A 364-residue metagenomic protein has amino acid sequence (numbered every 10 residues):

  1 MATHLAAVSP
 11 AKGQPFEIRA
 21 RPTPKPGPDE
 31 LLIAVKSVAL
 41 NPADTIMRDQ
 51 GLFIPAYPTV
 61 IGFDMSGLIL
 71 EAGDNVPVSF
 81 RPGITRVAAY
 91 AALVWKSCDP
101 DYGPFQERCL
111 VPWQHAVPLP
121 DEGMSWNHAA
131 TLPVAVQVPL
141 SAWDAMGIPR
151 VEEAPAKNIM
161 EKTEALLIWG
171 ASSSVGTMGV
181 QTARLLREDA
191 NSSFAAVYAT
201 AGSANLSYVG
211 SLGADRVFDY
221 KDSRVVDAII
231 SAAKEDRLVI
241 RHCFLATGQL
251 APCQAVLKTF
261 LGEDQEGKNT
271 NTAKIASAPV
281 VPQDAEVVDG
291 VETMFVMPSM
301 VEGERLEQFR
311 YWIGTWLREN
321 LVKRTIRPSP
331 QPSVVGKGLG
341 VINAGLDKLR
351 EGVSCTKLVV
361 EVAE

Functional and structural regions predicted by a protein language model:
M1-D29, I33, R48, P77-F80 (+5 more regions): Eukaryotic N-terminal targeting leaders
A2, P22-A39, D49-K96, Y102-G103: Glycine-rich beta-strand-centered segment in the early N-terminal region that forms part of a ligand/cofactor-binding
V87, L166-I168, I240-F244: Conserved hydrophobic beta-strands of the Rossmann-like cofactor-binding core in SDR/related NAD(P)H-dependent
Y90-L166, G170, L321, T325: NAD(P)H dinucleotide-binding glycine-rich loop of Rossmann-like/cofactor-binding domains, especially the beta1-alpha1
P112, L212-G213, D289: Short, structured coil segments at secondary-structure junctions
L132-S223: Mid-domain Rossmann-like dinucleotide-binding core that forms the NAD(H)/NADP(H) cofactor-binding site
M160, R187-S192, R216-G303: Glycine-rich cofactor phosphate-binding loops and adjacent beta1-alpha1 units of small-molecule cofactor enzyme domains
G262, E304-E364: C-terminal hydrophobic helical "lid"/dimerization subdomain of Rossmann-like NAD(P)H-dependent oxidoreductases
